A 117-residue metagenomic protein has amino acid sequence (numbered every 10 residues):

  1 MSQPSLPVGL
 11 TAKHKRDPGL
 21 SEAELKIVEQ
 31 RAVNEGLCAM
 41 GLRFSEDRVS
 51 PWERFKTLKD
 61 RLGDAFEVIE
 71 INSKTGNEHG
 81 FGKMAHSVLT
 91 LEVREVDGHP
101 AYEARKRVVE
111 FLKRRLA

Functional and structural regions predicted by a protein language model:
S2, M40-L42, L112, L116: Generic hydrophobic secondary-structure signal
S2-L10: Active-site nucleophile loop of the alpha/beta-hydrolase fold
L10-I71: The feature captures the conserved acid-bearing segment of alpha/beta-hydrolase catalytic domains
F66-A117: C-terminal catalytic histidine-bearing segment of alpha/beta-hydrolase fold enzymes
